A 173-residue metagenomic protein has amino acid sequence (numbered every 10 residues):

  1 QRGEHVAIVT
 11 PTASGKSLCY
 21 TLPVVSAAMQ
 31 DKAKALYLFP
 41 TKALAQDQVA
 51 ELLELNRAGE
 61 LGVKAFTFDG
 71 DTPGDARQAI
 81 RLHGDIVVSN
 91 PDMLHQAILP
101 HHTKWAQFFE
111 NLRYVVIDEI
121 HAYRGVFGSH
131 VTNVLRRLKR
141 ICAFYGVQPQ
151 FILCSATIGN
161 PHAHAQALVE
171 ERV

Functional and structural regions predicted by a protein language model:
Q1-Y145, P149-C154, A163-L168: Conserved P-loop/Walker A NTP-binding site and adjacent catalytic elements of P-loop NTPases
G159-N160: Conserved H-loop
